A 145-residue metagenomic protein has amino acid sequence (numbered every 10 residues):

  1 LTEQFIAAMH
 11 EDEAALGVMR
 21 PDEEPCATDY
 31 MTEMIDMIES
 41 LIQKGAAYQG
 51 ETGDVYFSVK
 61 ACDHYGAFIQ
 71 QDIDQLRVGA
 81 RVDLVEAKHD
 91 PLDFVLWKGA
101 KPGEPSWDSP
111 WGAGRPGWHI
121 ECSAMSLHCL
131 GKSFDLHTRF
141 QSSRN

Functional and structural regions predicted by a protein language model:
L1-N145: NTP-dependent nucleotidyl-transfer catalytic core
